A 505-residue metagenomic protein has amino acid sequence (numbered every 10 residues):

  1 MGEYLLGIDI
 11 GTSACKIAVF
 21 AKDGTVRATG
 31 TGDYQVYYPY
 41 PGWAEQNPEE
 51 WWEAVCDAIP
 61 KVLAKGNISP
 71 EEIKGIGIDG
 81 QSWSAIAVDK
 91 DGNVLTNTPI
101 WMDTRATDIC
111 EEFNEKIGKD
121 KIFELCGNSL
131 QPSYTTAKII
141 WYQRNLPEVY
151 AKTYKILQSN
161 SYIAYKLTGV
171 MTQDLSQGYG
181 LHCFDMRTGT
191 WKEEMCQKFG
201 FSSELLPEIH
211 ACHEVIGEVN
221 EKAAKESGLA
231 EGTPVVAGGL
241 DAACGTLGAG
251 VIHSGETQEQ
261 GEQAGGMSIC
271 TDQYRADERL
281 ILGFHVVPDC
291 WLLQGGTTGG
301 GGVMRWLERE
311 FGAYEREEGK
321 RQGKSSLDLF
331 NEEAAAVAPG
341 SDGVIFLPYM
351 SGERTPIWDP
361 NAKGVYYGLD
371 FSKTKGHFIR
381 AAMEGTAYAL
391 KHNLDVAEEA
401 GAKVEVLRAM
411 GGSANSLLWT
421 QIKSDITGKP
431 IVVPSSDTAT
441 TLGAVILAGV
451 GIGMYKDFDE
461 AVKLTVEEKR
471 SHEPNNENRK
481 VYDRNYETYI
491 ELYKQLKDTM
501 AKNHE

Functional and structural regions predicted by a protein language model:
M1-T96, E124, K152, A224-K225 (+4 more regions): N-terminal glycine/serine-rich phosphate-binding loop of ATP-dependent small-molecule kinases, especially carbohydrate
L6-G7, T107, N114-C126, I140-M171 (+5 more regions): Active-site core segments that coordinate phosphate-bearing ligands/cofactors across diverse enzyme families
G24, N47, I76, D103 (+3 more regions): Residue-level signal for inorganic ion chemistry
G32-Y34, A211, P474: Active-site donor-binding loop signature of nucleotide-sugar glycosyltransferases
Q35-Y38, T104-A106, G301-G302: A short local loop/turn or secondary-structure capping micro-motif enriched for an aromatic residue
A64-W101, S129-T135, N160, A164-D185 (+2 more regions): Short beta-strand-loop/turn "lid" adjacent to the catalytic site in phosphate-handling enzymes
N97-R105, I109, P434-S435: Short, acidic/small-residue loops that bind anionic groups at enzyme active sites
